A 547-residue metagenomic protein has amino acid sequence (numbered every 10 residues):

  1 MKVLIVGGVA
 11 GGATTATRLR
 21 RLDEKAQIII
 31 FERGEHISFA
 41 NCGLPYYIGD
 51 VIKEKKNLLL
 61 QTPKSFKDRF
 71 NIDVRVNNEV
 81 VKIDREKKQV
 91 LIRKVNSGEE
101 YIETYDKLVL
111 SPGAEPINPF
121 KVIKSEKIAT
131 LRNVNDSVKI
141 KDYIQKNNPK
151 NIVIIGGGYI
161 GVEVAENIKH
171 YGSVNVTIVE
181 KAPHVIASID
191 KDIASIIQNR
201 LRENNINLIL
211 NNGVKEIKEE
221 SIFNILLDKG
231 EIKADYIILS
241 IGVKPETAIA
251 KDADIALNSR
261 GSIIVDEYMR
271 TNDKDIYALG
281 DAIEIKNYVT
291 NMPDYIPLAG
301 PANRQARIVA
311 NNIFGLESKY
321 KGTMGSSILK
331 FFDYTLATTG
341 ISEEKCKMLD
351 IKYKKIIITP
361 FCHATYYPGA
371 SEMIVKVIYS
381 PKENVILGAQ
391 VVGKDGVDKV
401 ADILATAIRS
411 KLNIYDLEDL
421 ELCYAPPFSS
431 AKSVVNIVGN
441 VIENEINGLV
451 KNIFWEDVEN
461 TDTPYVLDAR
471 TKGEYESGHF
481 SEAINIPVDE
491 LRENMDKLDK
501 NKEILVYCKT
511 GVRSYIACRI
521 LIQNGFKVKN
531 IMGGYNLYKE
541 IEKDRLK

Functional and structural regions predicted by a protein language model:
M1, G8, R21, A282-K394 (+2 more regions): Mid-to-C-terminal Rossmann-like scaffold of FAD/NAD(P)H-dependent oxidoreductases
M1-D73, I152, A165-I189, S326 (+3 more regions): Beta1-alpha1 glycine-rich phosphate/pyrophosphate-binding loop at the start of Rossmann-like nucleotide-binding domains
R18-K107, K121, D190-N207, E343-K345 (+2 more regions): N-terminal Rossmann-like dinucleotide/flavin-binding domain of flavoprotein oxidoreductases that bind FAD/FMN
K25-Q27, R69, R75-N96, E103 (+1 more regions): A Rossmann-like FAD-binding core segment of flavoenzymes
L59, N151, Y159-E216, L298-A302 (+3 more regions): Rossmann-like dinucleotide-binding cores of NAD(P)H-dependent redox enzymes
L110-Y171, N207, V265-E267, I484-D489 (+2 more regions): Glycine-rich dinucleotide-binding loop and its adjacent helix/turn
S125-N148, S221-N224, E231-I308, I403 (+1 more regions): FAD-site-proximal beta/loop scaffold in flavoenzymes
Y415-P426, S430-W455, N460-Y465, K472-L505 (+1 more regions): Rhodanese-like catalytic fold shared by cysteine-dependent sulfurtransferases and DSP/PTP-type phosphatases
